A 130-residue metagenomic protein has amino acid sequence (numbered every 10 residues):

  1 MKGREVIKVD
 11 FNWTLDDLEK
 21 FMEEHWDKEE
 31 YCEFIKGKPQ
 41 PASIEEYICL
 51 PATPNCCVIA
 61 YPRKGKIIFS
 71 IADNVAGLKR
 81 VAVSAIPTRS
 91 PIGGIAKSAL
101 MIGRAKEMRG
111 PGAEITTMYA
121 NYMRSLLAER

Functional and structural regions predicted by a protein language model:
M1-K28: Terminal, regulation- and interaction-focused segments at domain boundaries
V9, D27-E29, I48-L50, A85: Generic preference for hydrophobic/aromatic residues in regular secondary structure cores
L18, M22, S70-I71, I115: Extended hydrophobic/Leu-rich segments
E23-P41, E129-R130: Short secondary-structure junctions
C32-G65: Amphipathic, interaction-prone secondary-structure segments
N55-M101: Intrinsically disordered, low-complexity regulatory segments enriched in Ser/Thr/Pro and charged residues
V83-R130: A conserved amphipathic terminal alpha-helix motif
